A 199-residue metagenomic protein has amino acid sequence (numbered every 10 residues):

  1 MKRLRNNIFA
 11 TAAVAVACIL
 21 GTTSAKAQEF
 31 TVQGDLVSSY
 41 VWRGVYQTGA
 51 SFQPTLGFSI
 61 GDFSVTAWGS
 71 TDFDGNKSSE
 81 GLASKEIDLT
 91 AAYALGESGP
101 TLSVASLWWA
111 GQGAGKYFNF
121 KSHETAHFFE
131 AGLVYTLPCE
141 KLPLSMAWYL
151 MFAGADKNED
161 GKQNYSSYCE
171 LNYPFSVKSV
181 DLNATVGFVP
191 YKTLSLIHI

Functional and structural regions predicted by a protein language model:
M1-E29: Cleavable N-terminal export/targeting peptides
Q28-L56: Outer-membrane beta-barrel initiation region
Q28-V32, A50-F52, G61-F63, I87 (+5 more regions): Outer-envelope beta-barrel architecture signal
L36-Y40, I60-D62, G69-G75, L95-E97 (+6 more regions): Transmembrane beta-strands of outer-membrane beta-barrel pores
Y46-T48, G81-K85, H123-H127, G161-Y165: Short sequence motifs at beta-strands and strand-loop junctions characteristic of Gram-negative outer-membrane
T48-S106: Glycine- and aromatic-enriched membrane insertion/assembly motifs of diderm outer-membrane and organelle channel
T55-G57, T90-A92, G132-T136, Y168-P174: Outer-membrane beta-barrel architecture
I197-I199: Conserved small/polar residues in nucleotide/adenosyl-binding loops
